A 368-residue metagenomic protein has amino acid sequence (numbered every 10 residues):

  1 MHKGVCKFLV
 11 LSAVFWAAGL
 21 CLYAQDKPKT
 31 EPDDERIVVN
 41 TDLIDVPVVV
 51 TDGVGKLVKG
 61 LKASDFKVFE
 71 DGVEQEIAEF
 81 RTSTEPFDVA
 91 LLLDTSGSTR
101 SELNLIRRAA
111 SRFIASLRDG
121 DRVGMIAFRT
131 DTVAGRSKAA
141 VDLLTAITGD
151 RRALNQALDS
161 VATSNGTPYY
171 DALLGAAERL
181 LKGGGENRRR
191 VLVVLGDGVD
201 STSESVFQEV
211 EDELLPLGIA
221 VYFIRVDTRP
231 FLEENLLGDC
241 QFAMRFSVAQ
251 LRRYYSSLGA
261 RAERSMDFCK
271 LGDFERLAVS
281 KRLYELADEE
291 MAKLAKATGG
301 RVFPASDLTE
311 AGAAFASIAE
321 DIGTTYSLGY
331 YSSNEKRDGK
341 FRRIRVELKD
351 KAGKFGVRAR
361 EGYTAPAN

Functional and structural regions predicted by a protein language model:
M1-C6: N-terminal secretory signal peptides that target proteins for export/translocation
L9-G19: Bacterial N-terminal signal peptides
L22-N368: Scaffold/interface architecture of coatomer-like assemblies
